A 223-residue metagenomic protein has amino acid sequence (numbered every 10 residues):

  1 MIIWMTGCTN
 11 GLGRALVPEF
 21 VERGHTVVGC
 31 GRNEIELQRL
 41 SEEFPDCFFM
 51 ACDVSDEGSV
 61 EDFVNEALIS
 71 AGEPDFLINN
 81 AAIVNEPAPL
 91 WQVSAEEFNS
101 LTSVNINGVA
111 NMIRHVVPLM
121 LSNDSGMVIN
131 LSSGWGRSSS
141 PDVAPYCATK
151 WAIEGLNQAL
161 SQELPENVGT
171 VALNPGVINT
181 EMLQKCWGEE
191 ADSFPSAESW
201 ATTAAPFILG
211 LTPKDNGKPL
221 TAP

Functional and structural regions predicted by a protein language model:
T9-N10: Conserved glycine-rich cofactor-binding loop
R23-R39: Conserved glycine-rich Rossmann-like NAD(P)H-binding loop of the short-chain dehydrogenase/reductase
A51-D62, A95: The beta1-alpha1 cofactor-binding region of Rossmann-like NAD(H)/NADP(H)-dependent oxidoreductases
A88-L90, E97-N99: Substrate-binding pocket helix/loop in short-chain dehydrogenase/reductase
I113, T149: Active-site helix of classical SDR
S133: Residue(s) in the substrate-gating loop at a strand-loop-helix junction that position the organic substrate next
E166-V168, A172-L173, T180, E189-P223: C-terminal helical subdomain
